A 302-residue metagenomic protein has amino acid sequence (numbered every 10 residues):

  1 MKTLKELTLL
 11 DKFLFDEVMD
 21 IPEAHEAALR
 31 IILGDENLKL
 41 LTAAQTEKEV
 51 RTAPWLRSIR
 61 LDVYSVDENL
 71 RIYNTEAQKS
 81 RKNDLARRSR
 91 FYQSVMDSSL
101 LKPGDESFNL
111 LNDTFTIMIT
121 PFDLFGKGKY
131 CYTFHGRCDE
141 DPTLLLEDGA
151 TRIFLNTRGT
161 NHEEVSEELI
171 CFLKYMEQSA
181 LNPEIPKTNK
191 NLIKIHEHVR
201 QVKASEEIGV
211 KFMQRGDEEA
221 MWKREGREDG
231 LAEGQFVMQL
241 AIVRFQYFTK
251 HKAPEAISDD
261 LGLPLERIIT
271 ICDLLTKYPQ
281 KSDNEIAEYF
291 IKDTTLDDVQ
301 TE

Functional and structural regions predicted by a protein language model:
M1-R152, N161, T294, D298-E302: Accessory alpha/beta interaction modules
K2-K5, F13, I32, Y64 (+3 more regions): Short, charged alpha-helical interaction segments and adjacent helix-coil junctions
V18-P22, H162-S166, I185, N189-L192: Generic detection of long, well-ordered alpha-helical segments
E140, D148-E163, E167-N182: Upstream accessory/linker segments immediately N-terminal to the RecA-like ATPase cores of bacterial MutS and a subset
